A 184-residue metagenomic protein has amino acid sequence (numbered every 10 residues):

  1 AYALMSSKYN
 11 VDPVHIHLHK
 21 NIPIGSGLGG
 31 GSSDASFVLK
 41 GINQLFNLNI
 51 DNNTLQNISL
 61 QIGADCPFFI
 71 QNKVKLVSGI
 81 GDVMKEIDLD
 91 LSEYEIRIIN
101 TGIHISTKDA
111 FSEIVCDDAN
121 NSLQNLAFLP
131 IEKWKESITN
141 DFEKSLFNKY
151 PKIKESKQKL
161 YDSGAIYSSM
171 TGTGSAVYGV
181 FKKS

Functional and structural regions predicted by a protein language model:
A1-K8, T54, I58-Q61, E155 (+1 more regions): Generic non-transmembrane alpha-helical segments
A1-V14, P23-G25, F111-S112, N120 (+1 more regions): N-terminal beta-alpha supersecondary unit
S7-H15, K40-S59, K183-S184: Phosphate-handling active-site elements
V14-G27, I166-S168: Short pre-catalytic strand/loop immediately N-terminal to key active-site residues, enriched for Gly-Thr
S26-N52, F68: DPxDG-like acidic metal-binding loop motif
G30-G31, M170-S175: Glycine-rich beta-strand-to-loop/alpha-helix junction loops that act as flexible
F69-N72, L76-Y167, V180-S184: Conserved, helical-rich catalytic subdomain that frames metal- and/or nucleotide-binding sites in enzyme alpha/beta
